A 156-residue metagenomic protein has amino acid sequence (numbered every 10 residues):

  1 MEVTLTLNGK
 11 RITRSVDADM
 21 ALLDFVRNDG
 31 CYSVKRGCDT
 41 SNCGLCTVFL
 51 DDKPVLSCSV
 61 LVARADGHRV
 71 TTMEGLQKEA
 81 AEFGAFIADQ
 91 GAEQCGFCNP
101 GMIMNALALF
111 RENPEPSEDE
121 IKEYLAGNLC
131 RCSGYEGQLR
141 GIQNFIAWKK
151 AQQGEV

Functional and structural regions predicted by a protein language model:
M1-V156: Signature of N-terminal electron-transfer/Fe-S-associated modules in redox systems
